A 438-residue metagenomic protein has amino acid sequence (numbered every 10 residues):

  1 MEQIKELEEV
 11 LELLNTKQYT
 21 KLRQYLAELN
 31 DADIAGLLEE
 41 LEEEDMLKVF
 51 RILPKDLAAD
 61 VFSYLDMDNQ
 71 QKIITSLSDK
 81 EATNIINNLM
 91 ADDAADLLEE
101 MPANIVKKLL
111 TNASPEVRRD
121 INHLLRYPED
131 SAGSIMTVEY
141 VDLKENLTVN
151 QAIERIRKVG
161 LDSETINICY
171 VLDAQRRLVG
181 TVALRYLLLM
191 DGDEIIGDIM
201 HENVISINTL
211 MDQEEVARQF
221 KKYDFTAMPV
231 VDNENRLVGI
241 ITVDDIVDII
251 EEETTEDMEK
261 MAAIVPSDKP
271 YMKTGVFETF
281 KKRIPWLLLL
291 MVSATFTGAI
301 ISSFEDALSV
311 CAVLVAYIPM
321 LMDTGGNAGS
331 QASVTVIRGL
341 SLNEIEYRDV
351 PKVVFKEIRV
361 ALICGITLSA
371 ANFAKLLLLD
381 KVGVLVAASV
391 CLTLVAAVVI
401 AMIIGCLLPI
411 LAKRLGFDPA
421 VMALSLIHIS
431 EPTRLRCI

Functional and structural regions predicted by a protein language model:
M1-V265: Hydrophobic packing positions in regular secondary-structure scaffolds
R155, Q219, T335, I427-H428: Short alpha-helical scaffold segments that flank and stabilize functional sites
G180, M200-E202, A217, A387 (+2 more regions): A short, structure-level motif marking secondary-structure boundaries and short turns
V216, N235, T242-I246, L394 (+4 more regions): Extended, hydrophobic alpha-helical segments in both membrane/secreted and soluble proteins
T242, T297, T433: Ser/Thr-centric signal marking residues that sit in or immediately flank functional binding/regulatory motifs
D248, W286, V334, R434-L435: Hydrophobic side chains within alpha-helical segments
T254-I400, L407-S425: Alpha-helical transmembrane segments and their membrane-interface boundaries that form or gate the permeation pathway
H428-I438: Single conserved hydrophobic/aromatic residue that forms the stacking wall/gate of nucleotide- or nucleobase-binding
